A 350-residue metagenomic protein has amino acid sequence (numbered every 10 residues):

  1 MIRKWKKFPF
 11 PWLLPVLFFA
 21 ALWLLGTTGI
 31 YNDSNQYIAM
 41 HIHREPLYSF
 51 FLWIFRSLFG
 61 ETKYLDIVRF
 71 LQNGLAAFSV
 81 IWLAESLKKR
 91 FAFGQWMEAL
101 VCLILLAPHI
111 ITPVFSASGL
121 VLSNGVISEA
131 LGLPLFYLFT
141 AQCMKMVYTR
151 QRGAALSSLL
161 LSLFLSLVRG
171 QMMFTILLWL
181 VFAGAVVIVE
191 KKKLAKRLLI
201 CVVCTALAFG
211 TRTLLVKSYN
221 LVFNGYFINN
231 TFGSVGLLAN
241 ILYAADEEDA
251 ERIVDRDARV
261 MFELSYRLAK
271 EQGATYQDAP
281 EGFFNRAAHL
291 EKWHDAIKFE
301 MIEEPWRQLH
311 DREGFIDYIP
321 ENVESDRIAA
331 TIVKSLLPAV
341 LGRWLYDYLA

Functional and structural regions predicted by a protein language model:
K6-Y31, P108-H109, L207-S218: Transmembrane signal-anchor helices characteristic of membrane glycosylation enzymes that use polyprenol
W23-K63, S325: Extracytoplasmic catalytic/substrate-binding loops of multi-pass membrane glycan-assembly enzymes
P46-S49, L65, R69, C102-G132 (+1 more regions): Aromatic- and kink-enriched transmembrane "portal" helix at the membrane-lumen/periplasm boundary that abuts
F70-E98, L105, I110, L135-Q142: Transmembrane-helix motifs of polytopic, lipid-linked glycan transferases
Y137-A154: Membrane-interface transmembrane helices that cradle and orient dolichyl/undecaprenyl
A155-R169, T205-T211, V216: Membrane-interface alpha helices of multi-pass inner-membrane proteins
Q171-V187: Transmembrane-embedded, aromatic-rich helix segments that form part of the hydrophobic channel/pocket engaging
N229-A350: Membrane-proximal stem/loop segments at transmembrane-domain junctions that anchor or position
